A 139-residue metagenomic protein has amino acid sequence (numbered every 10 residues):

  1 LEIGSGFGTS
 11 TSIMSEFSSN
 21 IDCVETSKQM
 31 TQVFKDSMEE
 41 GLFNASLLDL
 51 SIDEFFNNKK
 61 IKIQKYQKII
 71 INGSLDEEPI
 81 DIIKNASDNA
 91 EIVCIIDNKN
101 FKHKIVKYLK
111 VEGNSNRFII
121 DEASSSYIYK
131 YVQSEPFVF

Functional and structural regions predicted by a protein language model:
L1-V111: Conserved nucleotide-cofactor-binding alpha/beta core module
D97-F139: Active-site capping/gating segments
